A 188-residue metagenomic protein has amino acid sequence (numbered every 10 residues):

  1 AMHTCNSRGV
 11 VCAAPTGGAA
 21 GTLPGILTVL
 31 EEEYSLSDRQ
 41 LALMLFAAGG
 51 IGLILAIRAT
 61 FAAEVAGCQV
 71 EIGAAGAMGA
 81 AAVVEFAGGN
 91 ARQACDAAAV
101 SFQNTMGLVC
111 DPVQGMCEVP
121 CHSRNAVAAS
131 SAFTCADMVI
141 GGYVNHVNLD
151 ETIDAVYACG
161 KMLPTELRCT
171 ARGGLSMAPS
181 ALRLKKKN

Functional and structural regions predicted by a protein language model:
A1-C5, Q40-T60, N104-P112: Acidic-glycine-rich active-site phosphate/pyrophosphate-binding loop
R8-I26, V70-A75: Conserved phosphate/anionic-ligand binding catalytic regions in large, soluble enzymes, centered on
R8-V11, F61-G67, M116-V119: Active-site-adjacent structural elements in folded domains
A19-T28, G76-A81, A129-C135: Well-ordered alpha-helical segments within folded domains of soluble proteins
P24-L36, V83-G88: Alpha-helical support elements that line or immediately flank enzyme active sites and cofactor-binding pockets
E31-I51, A99-V100, A181, K187: An acidic intrinsically disordered interaction segment
E64-A97: A contiguous pocket-lining binding segment that forms or flanks enzyme active sites
E85-N188: Functionally critical mobile loop/hinge segments
